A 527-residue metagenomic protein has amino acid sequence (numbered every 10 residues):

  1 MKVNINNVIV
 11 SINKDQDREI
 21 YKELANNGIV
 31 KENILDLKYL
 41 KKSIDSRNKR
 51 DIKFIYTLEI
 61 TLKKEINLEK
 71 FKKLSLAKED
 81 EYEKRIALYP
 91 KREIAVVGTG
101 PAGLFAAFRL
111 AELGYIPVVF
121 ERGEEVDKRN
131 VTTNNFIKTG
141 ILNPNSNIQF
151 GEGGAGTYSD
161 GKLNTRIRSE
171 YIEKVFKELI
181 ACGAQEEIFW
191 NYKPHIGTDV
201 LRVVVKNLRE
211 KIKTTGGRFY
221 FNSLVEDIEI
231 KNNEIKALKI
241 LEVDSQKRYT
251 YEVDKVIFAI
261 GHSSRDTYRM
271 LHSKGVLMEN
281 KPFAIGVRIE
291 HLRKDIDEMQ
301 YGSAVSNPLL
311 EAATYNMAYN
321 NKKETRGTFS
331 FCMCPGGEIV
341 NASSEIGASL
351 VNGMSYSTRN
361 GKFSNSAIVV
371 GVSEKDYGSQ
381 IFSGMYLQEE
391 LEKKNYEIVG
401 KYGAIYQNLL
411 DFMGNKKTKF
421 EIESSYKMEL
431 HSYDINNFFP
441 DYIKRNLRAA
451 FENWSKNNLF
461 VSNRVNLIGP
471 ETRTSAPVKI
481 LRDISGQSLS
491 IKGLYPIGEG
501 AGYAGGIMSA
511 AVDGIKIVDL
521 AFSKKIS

Functional and structural regions predicted by a protein language model:
M1-F54, L58-Y158, K162-E178, C182 (+1 more regions): Residues forming the flavin
